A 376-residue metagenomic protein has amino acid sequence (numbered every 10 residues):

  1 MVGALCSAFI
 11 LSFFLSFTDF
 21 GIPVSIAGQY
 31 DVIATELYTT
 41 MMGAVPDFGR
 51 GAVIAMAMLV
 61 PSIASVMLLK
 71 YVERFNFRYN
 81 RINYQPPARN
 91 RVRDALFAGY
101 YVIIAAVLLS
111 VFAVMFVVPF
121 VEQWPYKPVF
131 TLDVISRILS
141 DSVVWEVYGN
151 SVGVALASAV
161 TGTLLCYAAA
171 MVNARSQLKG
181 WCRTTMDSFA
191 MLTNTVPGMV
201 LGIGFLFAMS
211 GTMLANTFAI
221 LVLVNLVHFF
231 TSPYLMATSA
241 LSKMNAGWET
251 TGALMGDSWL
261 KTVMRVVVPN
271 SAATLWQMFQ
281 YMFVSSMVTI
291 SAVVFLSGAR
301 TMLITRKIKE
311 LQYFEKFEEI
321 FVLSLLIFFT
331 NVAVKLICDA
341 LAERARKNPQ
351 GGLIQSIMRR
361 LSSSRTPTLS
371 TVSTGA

Functional and structural regions predicted by a protein language model:
M1-S62, K70, G252-K261, V268-N270 (+1 more regions): Hydrophobic alpha-helical bundles that form the membrane domains of multi-pass transporters
M1-T18, G99-L109, V227, Y234-A237 (+3 more regions): Transmembrane alpha-helices
F17-G21, L68, S110-A113, V117-F120 (+7 more regions): Membrane-embedded alpha-helices of multi-pass transport/permease systems
I22, A52-V92, A169-L178, T238-W248 (+3 more regions): C-terminal transmembrane helix and the adjacent membrane-cytosol boundary/short C-terminal tail of inner/organellar
P23-Q29, I82-R89, V121-D133, R137 (+4 more regions): Membrane-interfacial helix termini and adjacent extracytoplasmic/periplasmic loops of multi-pass transporters
P23-V60, Q123-V143, M287-A340, R344-A345 (+1 more regions): Interhelical loop and adjacent transmembrane-helix boundary motif in polytopic membrane transport permeases
Y100-I103, V143-A155, M191, T195-P197 (+2 more regions): Loop-to-helix entry region at the N-terminal start of transmembrane alpha-helices in multi-pass membrane transporters
I104-K179: Phosphate-binding active sites in nucleotide-utilizing proteins
